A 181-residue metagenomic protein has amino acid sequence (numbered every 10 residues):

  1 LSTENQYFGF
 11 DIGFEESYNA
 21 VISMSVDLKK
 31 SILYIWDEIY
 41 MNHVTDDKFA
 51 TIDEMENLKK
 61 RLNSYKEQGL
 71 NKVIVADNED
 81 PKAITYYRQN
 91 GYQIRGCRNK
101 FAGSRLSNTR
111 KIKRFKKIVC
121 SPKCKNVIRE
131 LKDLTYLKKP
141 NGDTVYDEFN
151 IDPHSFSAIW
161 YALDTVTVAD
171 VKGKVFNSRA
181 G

Functional and structural regions predicted by a protein language model:
L1-G13: ATPase catalytic-site recognition across NTP-hydrolyzing enzymes
F14, V26, L163, T167: Hydrophobic/aromatic-lined pockets within catalytic cores
F14-Y18, K30-S31: Coil-to-beta-strand transition motifs
Y18-S25: Short beta-strand scaffold segments in enzyme catalytic cores
K30-E148, A169-D170: Mg2+-dependent endonuclease catalytic cores in nucleic-acid-processing enzymes, primarily RNase H-like
H154: Histidine-centered active-site/metal-ligand motif
D164-G181: Acidic two-metal-ion nuclease catalytic site recognized across multiple nuclease folds, prominently DnaQ/RNase D-T
